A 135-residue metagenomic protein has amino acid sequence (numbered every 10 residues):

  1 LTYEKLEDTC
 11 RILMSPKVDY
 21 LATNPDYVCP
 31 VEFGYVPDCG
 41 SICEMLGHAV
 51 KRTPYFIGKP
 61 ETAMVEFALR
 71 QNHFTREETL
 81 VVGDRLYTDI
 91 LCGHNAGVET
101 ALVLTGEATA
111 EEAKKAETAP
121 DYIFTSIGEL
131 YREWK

Functional and structural regions predicted by a protein language model:
L1-K135: Asp-based, Mg2+/Mn2+-dependent phosphohydrolase catalytic module
